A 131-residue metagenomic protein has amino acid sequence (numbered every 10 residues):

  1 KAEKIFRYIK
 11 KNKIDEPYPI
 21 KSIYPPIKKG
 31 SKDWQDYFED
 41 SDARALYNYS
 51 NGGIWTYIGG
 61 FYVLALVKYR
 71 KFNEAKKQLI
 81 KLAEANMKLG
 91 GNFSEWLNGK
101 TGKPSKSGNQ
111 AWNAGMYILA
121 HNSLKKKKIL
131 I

Functional and structural regions predicted by a protein language model:
K1-W55, I80-I131: Extended glycan-interaction surfaces of carbohydrate-active proteins
G60-L82: Alpha-helical support elements that line or immediately flank enzyme active sites and cofactor-binding pockets
